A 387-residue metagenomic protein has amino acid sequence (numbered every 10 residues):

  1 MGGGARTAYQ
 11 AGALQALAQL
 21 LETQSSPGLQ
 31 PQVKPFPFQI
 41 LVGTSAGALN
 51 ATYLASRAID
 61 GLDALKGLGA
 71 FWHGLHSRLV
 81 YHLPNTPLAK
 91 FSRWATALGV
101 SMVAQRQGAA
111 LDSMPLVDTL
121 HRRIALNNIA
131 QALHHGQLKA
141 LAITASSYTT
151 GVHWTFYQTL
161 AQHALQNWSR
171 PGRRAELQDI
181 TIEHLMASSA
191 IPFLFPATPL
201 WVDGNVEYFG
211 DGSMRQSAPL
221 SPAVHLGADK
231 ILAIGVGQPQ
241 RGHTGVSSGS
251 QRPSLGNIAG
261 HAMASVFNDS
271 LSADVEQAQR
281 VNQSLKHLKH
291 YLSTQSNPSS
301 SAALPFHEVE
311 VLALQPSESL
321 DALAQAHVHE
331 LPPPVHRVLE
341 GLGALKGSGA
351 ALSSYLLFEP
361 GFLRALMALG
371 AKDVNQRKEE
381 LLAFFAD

Functional and structural regions predicted by a protein language model:
M1-A5, T149: Short polar catalytic/cofactor-binding loops
A5-M114, L120, Y157-R170, E183 (+4 more regions): Patatin-like phospholipase
L20-F36, E276-P305: Short mixed-charge
P37-S45, F71, A140-S146, V311-Q315: Extended hydrophobic secondary-structure segments that form protein cores and membrane-embedded regions
Q107-A145, V152-F156: Active-site periphery "cap/insert" segments of enzyme catalytic domains
G136-D229, A233-I234, P239-S265, S348-L357: Active-site gating loop/helix substructures
G245-H287, P334-V335: Acidic, Ser/Thr-rich peripheral helices and adjacent loops at domain boundaries
L288-D387: C-terminal helical/tail subdomains of lipid-metabolizing enzymes
